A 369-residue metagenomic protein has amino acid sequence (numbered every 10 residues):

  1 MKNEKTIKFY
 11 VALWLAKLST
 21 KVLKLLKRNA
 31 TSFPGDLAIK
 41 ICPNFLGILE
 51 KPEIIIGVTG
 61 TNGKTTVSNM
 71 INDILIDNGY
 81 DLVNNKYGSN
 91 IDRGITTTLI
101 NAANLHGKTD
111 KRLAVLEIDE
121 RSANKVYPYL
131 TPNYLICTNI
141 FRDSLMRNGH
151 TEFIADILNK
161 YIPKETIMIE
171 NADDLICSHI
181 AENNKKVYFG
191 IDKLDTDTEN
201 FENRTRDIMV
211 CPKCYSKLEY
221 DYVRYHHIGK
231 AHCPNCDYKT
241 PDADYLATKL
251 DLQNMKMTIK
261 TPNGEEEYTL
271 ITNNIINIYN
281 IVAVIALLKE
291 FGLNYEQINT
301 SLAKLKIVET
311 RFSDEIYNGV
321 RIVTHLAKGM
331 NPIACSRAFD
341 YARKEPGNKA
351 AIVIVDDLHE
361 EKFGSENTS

Functional and structural regions predicted by a protein language model:
N3-V210: Phosphate-binding loop of NTP-binding sites
S68-I74, K249-E265: Acidic-glycine-rich active-site phosphate/pyrophosphate-binding loop
I71, L75, I95-L99, I281-F291 (+1 more regions): Buried hydrophobic packing segments
L82-K86, E267-I275, V323-T324: A short glycine/serine-rich beta->alpha loop
Y129-R142, H227-P241, T269-A303: A conserved, hydrophobic alpha-helical segment in the catalytic core of large ATP/adenylate-utilizing enzymes
I191-T258, I271: Cys/His-rich short segments
Y238, L252-Q253, L287-G329: Gly/charged, well-structured mid-domain segments that form the phosphate/adenylate-handling core of ATP-dependent
V308, L326-S369: Active-site beta-alpha connecting loops in nucleotide-dependent enzymes
